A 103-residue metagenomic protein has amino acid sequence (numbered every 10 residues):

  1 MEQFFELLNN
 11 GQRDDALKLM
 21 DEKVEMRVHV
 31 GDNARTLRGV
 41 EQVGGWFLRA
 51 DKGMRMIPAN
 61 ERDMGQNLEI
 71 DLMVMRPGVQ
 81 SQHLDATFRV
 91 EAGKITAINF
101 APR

Functional and structural regions predicted by a protein language model:
M1-Q12: Short, aromatic-enriched amphipathic alpha-helices that serve as compact interaction elements
G11-R27: Short, well-ordered alpha-helical segments enriched in acidic and aromatic residues
M20, V74-R76, P102: Short beta-strand segments enriched in hydrophobic/aromatic residues within well-folded beta-rich domains
E25-R35: A short gly/proline-enriched turn/hairpin at secondary-structure junctions
M26, E61-D63, F100: Hydrophobic/anchoring residues in structured secondary elements
R38-S81, D85: Surface-exposed, charged secondary-structure patches
S81-R103: Short beta-strand edge/turn micro-motifs at domain boundaries
